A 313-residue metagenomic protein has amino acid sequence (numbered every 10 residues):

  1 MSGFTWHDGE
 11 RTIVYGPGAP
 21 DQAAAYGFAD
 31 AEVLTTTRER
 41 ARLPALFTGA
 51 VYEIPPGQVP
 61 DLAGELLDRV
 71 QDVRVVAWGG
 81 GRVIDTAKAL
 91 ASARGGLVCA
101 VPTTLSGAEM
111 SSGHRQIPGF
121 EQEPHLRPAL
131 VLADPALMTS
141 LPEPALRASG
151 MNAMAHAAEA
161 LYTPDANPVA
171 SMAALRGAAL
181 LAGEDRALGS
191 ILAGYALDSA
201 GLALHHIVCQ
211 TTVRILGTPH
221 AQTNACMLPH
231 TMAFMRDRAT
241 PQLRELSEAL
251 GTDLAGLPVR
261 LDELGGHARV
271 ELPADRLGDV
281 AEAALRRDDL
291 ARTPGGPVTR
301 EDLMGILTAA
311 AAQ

Functional and structural regions predicted by a protein language model:
M1-R74: ATP/NTP phosphate-donor binding region
T12, A31-E32, V73-V76, G96-C99 (+3 more regions): Structural motif
P20-A23, E39-L43, R82-A89, G107-S111 (+1 more regions): Short glycine/serine/threonine-rich phosphate/pyrophosphate-binding segments that cradle anionic phosphate groups
E32, L250-Q313: C-terminal charged capping/lid subdomain of soluble metabolic enzymes
P60-L137: Glycine/threonine-rich beta-strand-loop-alpha-helix active-site module that forms ligand/phosphate-binding
G113-A200: Carboxylate- and glycine-rich phosphate/diphosphate-binding segment that chelates Mg2+/Mn2+
A160-G256: Active-site segments that bind and position negatively charged phosphate/pyrophosphate groups
